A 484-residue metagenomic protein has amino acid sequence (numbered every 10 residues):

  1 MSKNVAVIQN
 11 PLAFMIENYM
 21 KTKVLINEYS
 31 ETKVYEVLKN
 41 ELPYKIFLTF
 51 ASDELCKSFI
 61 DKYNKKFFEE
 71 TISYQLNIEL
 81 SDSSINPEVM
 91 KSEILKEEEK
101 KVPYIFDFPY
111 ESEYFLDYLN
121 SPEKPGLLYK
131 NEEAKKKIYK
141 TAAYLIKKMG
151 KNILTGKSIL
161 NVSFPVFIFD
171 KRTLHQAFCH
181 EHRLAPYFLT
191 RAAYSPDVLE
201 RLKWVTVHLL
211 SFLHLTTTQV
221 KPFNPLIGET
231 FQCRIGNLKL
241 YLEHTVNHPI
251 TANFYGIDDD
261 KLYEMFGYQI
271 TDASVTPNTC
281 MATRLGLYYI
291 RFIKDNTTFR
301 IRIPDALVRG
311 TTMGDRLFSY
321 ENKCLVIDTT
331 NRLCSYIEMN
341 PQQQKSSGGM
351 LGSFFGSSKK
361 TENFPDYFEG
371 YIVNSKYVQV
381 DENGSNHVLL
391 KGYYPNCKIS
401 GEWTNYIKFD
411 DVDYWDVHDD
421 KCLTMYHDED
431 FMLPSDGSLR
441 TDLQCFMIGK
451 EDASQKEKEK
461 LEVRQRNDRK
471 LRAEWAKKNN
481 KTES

Functional and structural regions predicted by a protein language model:
M1-S73: Canonical RRM/RBD RNA-binding surface and closely related RRM-like beta-sheet modules in eukaryotic RNA-binding proteins
I16, L48, F68, Y74-Q75 (+4 more regions): Functionally constrained cores in energy, signaling, and assembly domains
F47, C56, S81-S84, V89: Intrinsic disorder/low-complexity segments
F67-N86: A eukaryotic "domain-to-IDR transition" signal
S84, E88-T190, Y194-S195, L199-S484: Extended acidic, Ser/Thr- and Pro-enriched interaction/regulatory segments
